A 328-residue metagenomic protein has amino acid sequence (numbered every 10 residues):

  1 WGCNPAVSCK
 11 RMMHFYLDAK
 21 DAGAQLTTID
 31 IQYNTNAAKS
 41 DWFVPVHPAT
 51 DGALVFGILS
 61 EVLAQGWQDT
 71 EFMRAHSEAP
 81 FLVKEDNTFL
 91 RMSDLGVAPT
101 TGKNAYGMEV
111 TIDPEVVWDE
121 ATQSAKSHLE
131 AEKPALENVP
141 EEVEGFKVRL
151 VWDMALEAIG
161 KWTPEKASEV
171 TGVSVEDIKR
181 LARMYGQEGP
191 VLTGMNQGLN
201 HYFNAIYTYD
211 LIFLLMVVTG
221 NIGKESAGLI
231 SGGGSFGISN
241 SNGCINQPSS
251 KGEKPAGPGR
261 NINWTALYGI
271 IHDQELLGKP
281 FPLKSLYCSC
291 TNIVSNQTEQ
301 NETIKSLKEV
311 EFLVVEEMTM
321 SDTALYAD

Functional and structural regions predicted by a protein language model:
W1-T28, A53, A121, L129-E142 (+3 more regions): Extended redox/cofactor-interaction regions of prokaryotic respiratory oxidoreductases
G23, Q32-E188: Long, well-ordered, tryptophan-enriched scaffold segments
D41, A327-D328: Active-site-proximal glycine-rich helix-loop-beta segment
A49-T50, F203-Y207, K279: Structural motif
D69-M73, L192, G223-I230: Flexible, glycine/charged-enriched surface loops at secondary-structure junctions
E188-G194: A glycine-centered loop/beta-turn motif at secondary-structure junctions
N200-L214: Long, compositionally biased
